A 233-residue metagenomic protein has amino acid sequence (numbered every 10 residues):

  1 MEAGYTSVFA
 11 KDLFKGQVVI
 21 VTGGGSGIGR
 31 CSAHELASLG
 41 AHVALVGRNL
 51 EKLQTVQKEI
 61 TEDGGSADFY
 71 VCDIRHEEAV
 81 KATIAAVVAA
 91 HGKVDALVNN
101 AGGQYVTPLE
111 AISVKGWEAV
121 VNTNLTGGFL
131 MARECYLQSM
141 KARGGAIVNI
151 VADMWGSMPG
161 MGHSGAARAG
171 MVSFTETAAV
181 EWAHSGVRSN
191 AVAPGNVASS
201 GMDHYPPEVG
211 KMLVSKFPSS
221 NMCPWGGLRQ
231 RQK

Functional and structural regions predicted by a protein language model:
Q17, G65-S66, K93-V94, S139-D153 (+1 more regions): Active-site loop of short-chain dehydrogenase/reductase
G25-S26: Conserved glycine-rich cofactor-binding loop
L36, S66, K93-D95, V172 (+2 more regions): Conserved Rossmann-fold SDR core element
L50-E51, V71-T83, V114, Q232: The beta1-alpha1 cofactor-binding region of Rossmann-like NAD(H)/NADP(H)-dependent oxidoreductases
G103, E110-F129, V148, M171: Catalytic Tyr-X3-Lys loop
P108-L109, S113-V121, M202, G210-L213 (+1 more regions): Substrate-binding pocket helix/loop in short-chain dehydrogenase/reductase
V114, T123-A142, A179-V180, H184: Amphipathic alpha-helical dimer-interface segment in Rossmann-like NAD(P)H-dependent oxidoreductases
V148-G170, T175-H184, N196-V197: Catalytic loop of short-chain dehydrogenase/reductase
